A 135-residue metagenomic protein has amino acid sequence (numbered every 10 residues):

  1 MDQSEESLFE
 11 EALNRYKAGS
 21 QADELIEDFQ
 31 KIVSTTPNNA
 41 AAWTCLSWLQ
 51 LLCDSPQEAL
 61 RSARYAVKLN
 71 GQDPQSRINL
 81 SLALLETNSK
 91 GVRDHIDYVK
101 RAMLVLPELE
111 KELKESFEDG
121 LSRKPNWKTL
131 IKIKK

Functional and structural regions predicted by a protein language model:
Q3-T35, C45: Alpha-helical segment of the N-proximal tetratricopeptide repeat
F9, A41-C45, Q75-L80, D94-H95 (+1 more regions): Alpha-solenoid helical repeat scaffolds
Y16, Q30-V33, V67, K100-P107: A conserved position within tetratricopeptide repeats
K17-D28, C53-Y65, T87-Y98, K124-K128: Structural signature of tandem alpha-helical TPR/SEL1-like repeats, specifically the intra-repeat loop/turn
L69-E86: Mid-chain, well-packed structural core segment of small domains
D94, Y98-K135: Terminal, low-structured helical/coil segments at or just beyond the last alpha-helical repeat
